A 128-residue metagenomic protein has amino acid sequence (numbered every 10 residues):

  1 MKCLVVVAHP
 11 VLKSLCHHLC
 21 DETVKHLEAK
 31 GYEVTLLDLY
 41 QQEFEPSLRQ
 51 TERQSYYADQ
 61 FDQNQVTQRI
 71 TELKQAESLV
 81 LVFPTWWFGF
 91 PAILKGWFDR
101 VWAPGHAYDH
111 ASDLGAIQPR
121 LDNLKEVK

Functional and structural regions predicted by a protein language model:
M1-H106: N-terminal beta1-alpha1-beta2 submodule of the flavodoxin-like/Rossmannoid cofactor-binding fold
D109-K128: Short, glycine-/small-residue-rich phosphate/pyrophosphate-handling segment
